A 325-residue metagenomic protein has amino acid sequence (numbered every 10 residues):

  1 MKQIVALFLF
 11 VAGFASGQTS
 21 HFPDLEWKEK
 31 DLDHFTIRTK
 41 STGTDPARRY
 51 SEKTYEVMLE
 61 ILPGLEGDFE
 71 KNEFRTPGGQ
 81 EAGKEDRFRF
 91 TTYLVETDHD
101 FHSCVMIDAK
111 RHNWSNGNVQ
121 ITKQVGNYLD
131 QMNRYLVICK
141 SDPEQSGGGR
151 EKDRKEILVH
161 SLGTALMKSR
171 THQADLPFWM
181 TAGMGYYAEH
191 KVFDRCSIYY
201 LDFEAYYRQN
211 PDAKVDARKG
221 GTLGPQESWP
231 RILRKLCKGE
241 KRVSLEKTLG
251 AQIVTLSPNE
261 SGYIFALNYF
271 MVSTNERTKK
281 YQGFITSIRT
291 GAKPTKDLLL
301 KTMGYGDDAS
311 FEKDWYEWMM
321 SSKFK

Functional and structural regions predicted by a protein language model:
Q3-G13: Sec-dependent N-terminal signal peptides
V11-G13, L162-G163, M303: Generic low-complexity, intrinsically disordered sequence content enriched in small uncharged/hydrophobic residues
A15-T19: Boundary at the C-terminal end of the N-terminal hydrophobic targeting segment
F22-P177, P294-T295, L299: Juxtacatalytic substrate-recognition/specificity segment
F22-P23, I121-Y135, D153, H172-K325: Acidic/His/Gly-enriched intrinsically disordered linker/tail segments that often contain short helix/coil "MoRF-like"
